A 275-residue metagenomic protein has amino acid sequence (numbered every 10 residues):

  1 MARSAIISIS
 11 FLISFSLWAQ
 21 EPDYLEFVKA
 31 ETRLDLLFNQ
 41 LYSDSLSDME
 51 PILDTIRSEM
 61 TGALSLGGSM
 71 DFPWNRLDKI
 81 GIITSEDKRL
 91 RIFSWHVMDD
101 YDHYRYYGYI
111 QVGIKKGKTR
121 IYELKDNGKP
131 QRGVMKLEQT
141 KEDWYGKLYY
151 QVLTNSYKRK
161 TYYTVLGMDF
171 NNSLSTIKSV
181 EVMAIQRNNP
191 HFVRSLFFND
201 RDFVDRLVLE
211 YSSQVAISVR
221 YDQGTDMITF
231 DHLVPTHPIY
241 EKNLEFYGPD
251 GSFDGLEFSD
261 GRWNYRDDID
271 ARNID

Functional and structural regions predicted by a protein language model:
M1-R33: Bacterial Sec-dependent N-terminal signal peptides
Q20-I92, H96: Start-of-domain marker
R89-H96, T161-D169, D226-H232: Short beta-strand elements that form the blades of beta-propeller/WD-repeat-like and other beta-sheet-rich scaffold
Y106-K115, S179-R187, L244, G248-D260: Beta-propeller blade signature
Y109-T154: Short N-terminal edge-element motif at the start of the domain
R120-G128, H191-D200, Y265-D270: Beta-propeller fold detector
M135-W144, L148-Y157, N171, H191-G255: Short aromatic loop motif centered on NTY/YTY
G146-V182, Q186: Hydrophobic, aromatic-enriched interface-forming segments
